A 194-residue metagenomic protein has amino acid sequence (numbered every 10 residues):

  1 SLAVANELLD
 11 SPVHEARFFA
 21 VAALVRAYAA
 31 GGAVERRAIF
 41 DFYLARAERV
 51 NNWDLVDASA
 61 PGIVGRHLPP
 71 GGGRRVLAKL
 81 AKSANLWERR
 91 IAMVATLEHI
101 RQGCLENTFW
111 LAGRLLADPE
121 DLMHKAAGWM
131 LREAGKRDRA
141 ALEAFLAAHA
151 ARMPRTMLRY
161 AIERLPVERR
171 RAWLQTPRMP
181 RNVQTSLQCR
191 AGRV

Functional and structural regions predicted by a protein language model:
S1-V194: Alpha-helical scaffold domains
